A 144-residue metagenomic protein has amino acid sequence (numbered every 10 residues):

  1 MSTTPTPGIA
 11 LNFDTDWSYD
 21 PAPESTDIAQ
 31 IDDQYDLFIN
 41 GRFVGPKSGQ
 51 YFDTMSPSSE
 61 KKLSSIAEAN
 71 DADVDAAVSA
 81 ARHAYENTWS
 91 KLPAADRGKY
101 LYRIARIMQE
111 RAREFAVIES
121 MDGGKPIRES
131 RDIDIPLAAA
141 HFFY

Functional and structural regions predicted by a protein language model:
M1-S65, K99, R103: Terminal low-complexity tails and localization/encapsulation signals of metabolic enzymes
S59-Y144: Glycine-rich loop-to-alpha-helix module at the N-terminal edge of alpha/beta enzyme cores
